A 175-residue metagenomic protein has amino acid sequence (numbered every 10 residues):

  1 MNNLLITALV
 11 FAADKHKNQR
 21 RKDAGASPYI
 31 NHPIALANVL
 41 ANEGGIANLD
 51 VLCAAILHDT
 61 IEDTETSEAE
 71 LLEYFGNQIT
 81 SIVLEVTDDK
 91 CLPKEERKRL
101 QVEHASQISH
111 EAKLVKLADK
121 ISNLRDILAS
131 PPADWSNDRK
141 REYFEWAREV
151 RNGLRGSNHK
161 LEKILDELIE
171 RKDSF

Functional and structural regions predicted by a protein language model:
M1-F175: Active-site helical microenvironments for divalent-metal-assisted chemistry
